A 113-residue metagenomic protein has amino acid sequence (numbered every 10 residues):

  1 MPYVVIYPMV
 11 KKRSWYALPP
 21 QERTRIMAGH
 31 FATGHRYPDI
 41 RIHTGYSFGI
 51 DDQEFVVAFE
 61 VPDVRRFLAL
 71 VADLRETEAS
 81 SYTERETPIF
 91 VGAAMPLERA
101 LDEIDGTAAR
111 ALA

Functional and structural regions predicted by a protein language model:
M1-R36, F48, P62-R65, A69 (+1 more regions): Short S/T/G/P-rich N-terminal loop/turn motif that feeds into the first structured element of a domain
R36-D39, P62-V91: An amphipathic, aromatic/His-enriched active-site/gating alpha helix that lines ligand/cofactor pockets
D39-Y46: A short linear hydrophobic-aromatic micro-motif
I42, E84, A94, R99-A100: Compact recognition or signaling/catalytic modules
Y46-D52: A short beta-turn/loop motif at secondary-structure boundaries
Q53, A93-A94: Surface-exposed loop/turn and secondary-structure junction residues enriched for glycine/proline
